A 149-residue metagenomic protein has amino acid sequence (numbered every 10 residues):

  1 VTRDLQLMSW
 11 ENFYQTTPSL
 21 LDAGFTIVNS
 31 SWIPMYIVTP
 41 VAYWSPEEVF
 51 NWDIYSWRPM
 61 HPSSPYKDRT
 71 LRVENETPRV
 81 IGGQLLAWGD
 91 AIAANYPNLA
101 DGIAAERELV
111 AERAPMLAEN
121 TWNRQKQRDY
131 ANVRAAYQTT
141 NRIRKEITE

Functional and structural regions predicted by a protein language model:
V1-E149: Flexible, acidic glycine-rich loops studded with aromatic residues
